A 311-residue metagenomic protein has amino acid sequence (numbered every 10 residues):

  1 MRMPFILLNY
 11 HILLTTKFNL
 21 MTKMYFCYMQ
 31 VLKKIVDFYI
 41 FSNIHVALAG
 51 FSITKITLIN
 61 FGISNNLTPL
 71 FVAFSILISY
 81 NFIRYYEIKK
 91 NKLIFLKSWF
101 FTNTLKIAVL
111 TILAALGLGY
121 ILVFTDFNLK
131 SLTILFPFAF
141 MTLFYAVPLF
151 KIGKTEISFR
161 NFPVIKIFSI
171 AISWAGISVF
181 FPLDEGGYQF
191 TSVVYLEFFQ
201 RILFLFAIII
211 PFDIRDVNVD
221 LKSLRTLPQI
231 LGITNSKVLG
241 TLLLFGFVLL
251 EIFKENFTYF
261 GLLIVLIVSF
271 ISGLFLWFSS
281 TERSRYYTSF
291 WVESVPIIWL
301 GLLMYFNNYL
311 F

Functional and structural regions predicted by a protein language model:
Q30-T68, Y80, F95-F101, L118-N128 (+5 more regions): Charge-biased, low-complexity intrinsically disordered regions
Q30-V46, K89-T111, V147-I172, T226 (+2 more regions): Interhelical loop and helix-boundary elements at the membrane-water interface of polytopic inner-membrane proteins
F51, A73-Y86, M141-A146, S272: Central hydrophobic cores of alpha-helical transmembrane segments in multi-pass inner-membrane proteins across all
S52-F71, Y120-T133, S178-F198, L250-F260 (+1 more regions): Helix-coil boundary and interhelical linker segments in multi-pass alpha-helical membrane proteins
F61-F82, P137-F140, Q189-P211: Membrane-embedded alpha-helical segments that form the functional core of polytopic membrane enzymes, especially those
S75-L93, A207-P228: Acidic (Asp/Glu-rich) catalytic motifs at the cytosolic membrane interface
F95-K130, Q229-N256: Multi-pass membrane catalytic core of lipid/isoprenoid biosynthesis enzymes
N103-E185: Intramembrane alpha-helical segments
